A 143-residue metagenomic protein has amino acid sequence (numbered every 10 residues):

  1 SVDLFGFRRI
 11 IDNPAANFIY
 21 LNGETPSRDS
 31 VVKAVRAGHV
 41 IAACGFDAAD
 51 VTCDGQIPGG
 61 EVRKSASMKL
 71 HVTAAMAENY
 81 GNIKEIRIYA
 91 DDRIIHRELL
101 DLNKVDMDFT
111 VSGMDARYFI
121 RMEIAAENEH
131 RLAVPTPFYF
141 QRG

Functional and structural regions predicted by a protein language model:
S1-G143: Charged catalytic cores and adjacent phosphate/nucleic-acid-binding surfaces used for phosphate/nucleic-acid chemistry
